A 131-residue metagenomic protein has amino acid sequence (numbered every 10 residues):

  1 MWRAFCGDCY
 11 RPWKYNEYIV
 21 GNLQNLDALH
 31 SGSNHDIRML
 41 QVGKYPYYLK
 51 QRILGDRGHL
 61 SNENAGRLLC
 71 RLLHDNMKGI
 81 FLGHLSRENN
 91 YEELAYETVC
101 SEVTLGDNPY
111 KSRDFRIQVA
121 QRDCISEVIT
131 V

Functional and structural regions predicted by a protein language model:
M1-A28, D123-C124, V128-V131: Core dinuclear metal-dependent hydrolase active-site scaffold
N16-I117: Cap/insert and terminal regions of metallo-dependent hydrolase folds
L85-E88, R122-S126: Short, internal active-site loops enriched in acidic
